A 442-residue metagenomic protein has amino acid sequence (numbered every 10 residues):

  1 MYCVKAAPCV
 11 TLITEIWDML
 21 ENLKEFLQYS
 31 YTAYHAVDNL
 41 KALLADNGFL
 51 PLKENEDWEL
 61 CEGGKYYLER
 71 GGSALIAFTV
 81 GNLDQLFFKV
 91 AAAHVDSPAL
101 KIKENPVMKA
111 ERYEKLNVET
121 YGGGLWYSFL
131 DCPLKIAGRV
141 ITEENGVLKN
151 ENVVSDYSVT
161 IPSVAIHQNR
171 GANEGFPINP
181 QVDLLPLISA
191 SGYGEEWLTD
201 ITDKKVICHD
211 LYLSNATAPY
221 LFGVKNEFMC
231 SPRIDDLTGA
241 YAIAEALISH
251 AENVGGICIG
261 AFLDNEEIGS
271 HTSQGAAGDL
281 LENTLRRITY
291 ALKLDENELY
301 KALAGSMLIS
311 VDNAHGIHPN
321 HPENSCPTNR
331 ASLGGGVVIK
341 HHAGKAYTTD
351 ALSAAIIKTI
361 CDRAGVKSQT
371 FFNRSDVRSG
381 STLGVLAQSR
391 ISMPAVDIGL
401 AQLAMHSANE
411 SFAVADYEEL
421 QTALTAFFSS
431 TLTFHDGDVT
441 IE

Functional and structural regions predicted by a protein language model:
M1-E442: N-terminal hydrophobic/helix-forming segments and targeting peptides
